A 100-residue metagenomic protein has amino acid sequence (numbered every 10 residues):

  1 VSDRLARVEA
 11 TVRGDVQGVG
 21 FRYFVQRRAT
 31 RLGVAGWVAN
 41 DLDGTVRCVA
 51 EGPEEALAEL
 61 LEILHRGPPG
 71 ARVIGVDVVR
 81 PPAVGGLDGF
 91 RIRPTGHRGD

Functional and structural regions predicted by a protein language model:
V1-D100: Intrinsically disordered, low-complexity, mixed-charge
